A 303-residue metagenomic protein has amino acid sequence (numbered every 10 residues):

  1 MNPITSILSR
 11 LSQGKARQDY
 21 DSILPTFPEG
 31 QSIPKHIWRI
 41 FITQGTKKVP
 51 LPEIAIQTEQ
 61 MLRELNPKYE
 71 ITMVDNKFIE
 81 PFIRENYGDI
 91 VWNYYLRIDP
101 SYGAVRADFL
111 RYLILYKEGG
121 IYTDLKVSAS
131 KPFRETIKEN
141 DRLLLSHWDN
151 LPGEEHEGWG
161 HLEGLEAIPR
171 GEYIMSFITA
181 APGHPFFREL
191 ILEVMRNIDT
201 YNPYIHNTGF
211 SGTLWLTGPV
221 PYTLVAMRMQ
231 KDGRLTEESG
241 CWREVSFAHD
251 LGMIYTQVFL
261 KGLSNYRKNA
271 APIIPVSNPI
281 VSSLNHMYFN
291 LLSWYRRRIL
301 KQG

Functional and structural regions predicted by a protein language model:
M1-A107, T123-G303: Glycosyltransferase-associated regions of secretory-pathway enzymes, highlighting luminal stem/catalytic domains
D108-G120: Small-residue hinge/turn detector
